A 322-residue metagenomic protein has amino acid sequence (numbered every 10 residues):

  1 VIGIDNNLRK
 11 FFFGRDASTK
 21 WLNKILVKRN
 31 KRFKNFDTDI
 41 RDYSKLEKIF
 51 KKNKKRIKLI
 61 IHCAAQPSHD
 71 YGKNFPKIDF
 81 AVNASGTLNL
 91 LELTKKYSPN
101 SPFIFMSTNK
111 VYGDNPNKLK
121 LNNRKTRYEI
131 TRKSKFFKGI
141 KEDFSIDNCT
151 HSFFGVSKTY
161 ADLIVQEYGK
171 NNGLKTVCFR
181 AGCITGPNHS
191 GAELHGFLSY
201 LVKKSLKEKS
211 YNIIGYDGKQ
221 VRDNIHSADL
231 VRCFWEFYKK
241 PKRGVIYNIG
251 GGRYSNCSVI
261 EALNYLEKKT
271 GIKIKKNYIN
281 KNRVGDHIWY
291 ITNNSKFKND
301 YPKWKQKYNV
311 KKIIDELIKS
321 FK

Functional and structural regions predicted by a protein language model:
V1-G182: N-terminal Rossmann-like NAD(P)+-binding domain of SDR-like oxidoreductases, especially those catalyzing
L22-K31, R127-S145, L201-G215, K240 (+1 more regions): A short C-terminal helix-loop "cap" of Rossmann-like NAD(P)-dependent dehydrogenase/epimerase domains
R41-D42, F75, K239, N293 (+1 more regions): Acidic/polar helix N-cap motif
T159, N172-K175, T185-Y200, K209 (+6 more regions): Glycine/proline-rich active-site loop of Rossmann-fold NAD(P)-dependent oxidoreductases
K203, A228-K239, N264, K311-D315: Amphipathic alpha-helical segments that line or abut small-molecule/effector binding pockets and mediate allosteric
Y216, I246-Y247, I260-L263, G271-W289: C-terminal "lid/loop" region of Rossmann-like NAD(P)-dependent oxidoreductases
S227, I246, N282-K305: Conserved C-terminal active-site "lid" loop/helix of NAD(P)H-dependent oxidoreductases that clamps the redox cofactor
K296, Y308-K322: Amphipathic terminal alpha-helices
